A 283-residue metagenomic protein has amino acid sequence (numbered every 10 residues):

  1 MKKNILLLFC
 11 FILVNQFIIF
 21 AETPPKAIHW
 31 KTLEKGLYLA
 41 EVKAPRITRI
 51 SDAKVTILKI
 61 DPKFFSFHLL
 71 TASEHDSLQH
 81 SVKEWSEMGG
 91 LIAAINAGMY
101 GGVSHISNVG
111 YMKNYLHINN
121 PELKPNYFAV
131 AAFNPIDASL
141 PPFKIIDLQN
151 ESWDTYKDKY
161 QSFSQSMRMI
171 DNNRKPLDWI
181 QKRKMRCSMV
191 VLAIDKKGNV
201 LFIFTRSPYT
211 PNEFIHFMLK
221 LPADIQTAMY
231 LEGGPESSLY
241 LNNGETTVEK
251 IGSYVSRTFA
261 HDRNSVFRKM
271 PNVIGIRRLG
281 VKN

Functional and structural regions predicted by a protein language model:
M1-N4: Positively charged n-region of N-terminal signal peptides that target proteins for export
L7, P62, I194-K196: A short alpha-helix capping/helix-coil boundary motif
L8-Q16: Bacterial N-terminal signal peptides
E22-K124, I136, I203: Zymogen propeptides
G89, Y115-L279: Active-site beta-strand/loop microenvironment that shapes enzyme catalytic pockets
V281-N283: Short, solvent-exposed mixed-charge patches
